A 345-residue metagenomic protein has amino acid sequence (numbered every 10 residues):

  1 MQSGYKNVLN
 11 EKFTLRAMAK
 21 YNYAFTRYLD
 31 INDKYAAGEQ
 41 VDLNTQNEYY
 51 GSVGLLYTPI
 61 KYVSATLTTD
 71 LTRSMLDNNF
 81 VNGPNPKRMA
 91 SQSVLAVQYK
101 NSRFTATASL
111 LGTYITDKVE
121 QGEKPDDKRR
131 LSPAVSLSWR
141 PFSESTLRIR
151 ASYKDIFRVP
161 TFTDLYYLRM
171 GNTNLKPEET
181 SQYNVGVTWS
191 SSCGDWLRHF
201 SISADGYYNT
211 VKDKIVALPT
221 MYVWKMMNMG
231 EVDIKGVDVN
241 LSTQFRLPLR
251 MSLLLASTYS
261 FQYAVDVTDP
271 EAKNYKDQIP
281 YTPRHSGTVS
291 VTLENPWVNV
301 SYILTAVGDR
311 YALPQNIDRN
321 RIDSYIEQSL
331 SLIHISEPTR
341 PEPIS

Functional and structural regions predicted by a protein language model:
M1, R27-A36, L76-P84, K118-P125 (+4 more regions): Outer-membrane beta-barrel translocator domains and adjoining extracellular loop/strand segments of Gram-negative
M1-T72: Outer-membrane beta-barrel domain signature, strongest for Gram-negative TonB-dependent receptors and also present
S3-N7, G51-Y57, S93-Y99, V135-W139 (+6 more regions): Residues on the lipid-exposed face of transmembrane beta-strands in outer-membrane beta-barrel proteins
K12, K20-Y28, R140-F142, I149-S152 (+2 more regions): Membrane-embedded beta-barrel scaffold of Gram-negative outer-membrane proteins
A37-N47, N82-A90, E123-R129, G171-E179 (+3 more regions): Replace "Gram-negative outer membrane beta-barrel proteins" with "bacterial and organellar outer membrane beta-barrel
I60-N209, S290: Structural signature of Gram-negative outer-membrane beta-barrels, strongest in the C-terminal barrel of TonB-dependent
K61, S201-T210, M227-Q315: Gram-negative outer-membrane beta-barrel transporters
I333-I344: Single conserved hydrophobic/aromatic residue that forms the stacking wall/gate of nucleotide- or nucleobase-binding
